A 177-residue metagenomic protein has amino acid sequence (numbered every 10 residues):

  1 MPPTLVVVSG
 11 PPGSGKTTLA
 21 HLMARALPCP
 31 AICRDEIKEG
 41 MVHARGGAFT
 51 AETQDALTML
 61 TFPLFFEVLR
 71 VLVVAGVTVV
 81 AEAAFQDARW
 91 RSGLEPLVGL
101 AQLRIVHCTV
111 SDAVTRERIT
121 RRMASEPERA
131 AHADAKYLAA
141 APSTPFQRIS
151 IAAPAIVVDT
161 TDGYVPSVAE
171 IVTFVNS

Functional and structural regions predicted by a protein language model:
P2-L5, G76-V77: Pre-Walker A (Motif I) flank of P-loop NTPase domains
V8: Hydrophobic anchor at the beta1->P-loop junction of P-loop NTPases
P12: The conserved Walker
G15: Conserved glycine(s) of the Walker
T18-R70, V74: Conserved substrate/cofactor phosphate-moiety recognition/catalytic segment in nucleotide-dependent phosphotransferases
L57-Q102: Glycine-rich phosphate-binding loop used to anchor ATP phosphates in small-molecule kinases, encompassing both
G99-I119: Conserved phosphate-donor/acceptor-positioning beta-strand/loop module used by diverse small-molecule
A124-V168: Small-molecule kinase domains that catalyze NTP-dependent phosphoryl transfer to phosphate-bearing small molecules
